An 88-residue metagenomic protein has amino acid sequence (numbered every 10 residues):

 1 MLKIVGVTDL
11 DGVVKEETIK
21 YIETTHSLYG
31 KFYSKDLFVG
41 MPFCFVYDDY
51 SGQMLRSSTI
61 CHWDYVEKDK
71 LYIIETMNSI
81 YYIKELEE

Functional and structural regions predicted by a protein language model:
M1-E67: N-terminal non-globular leader segments, chiefly Sec-dependent signal peptides
S57-E88: Short, compact, well-ordered microdomains
